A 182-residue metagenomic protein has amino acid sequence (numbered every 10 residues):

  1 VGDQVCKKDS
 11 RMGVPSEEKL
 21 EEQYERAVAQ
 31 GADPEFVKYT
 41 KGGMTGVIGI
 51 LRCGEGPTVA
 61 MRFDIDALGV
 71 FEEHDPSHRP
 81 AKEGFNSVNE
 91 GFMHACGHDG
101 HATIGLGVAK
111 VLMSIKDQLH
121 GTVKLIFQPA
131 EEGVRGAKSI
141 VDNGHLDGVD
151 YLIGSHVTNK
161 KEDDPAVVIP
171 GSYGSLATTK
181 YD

Functional and structural regions predicted by a protein language model:
V1-H94, T103, G107, I115-L119: Acidic/His- and Gly-rich active-site-bordering loop/insert found across diverse amide/peptide-bond hydrolases
V47, S87-E90, D99-G100, D117-D182: Histidine/acidic-residue-rich, glycine-tolerant segments that coordinate divalent metal ions
